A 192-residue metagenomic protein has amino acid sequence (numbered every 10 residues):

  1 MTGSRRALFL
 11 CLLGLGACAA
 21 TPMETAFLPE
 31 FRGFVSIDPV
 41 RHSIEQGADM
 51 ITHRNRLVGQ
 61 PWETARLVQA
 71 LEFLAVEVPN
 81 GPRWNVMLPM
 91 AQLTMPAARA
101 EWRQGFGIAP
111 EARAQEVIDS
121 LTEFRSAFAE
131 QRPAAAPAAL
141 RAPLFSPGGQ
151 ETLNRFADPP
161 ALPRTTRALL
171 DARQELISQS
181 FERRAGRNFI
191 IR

Functional and structural regions predicted by a protein language model:
M1-T2: N-terminal secretory signal peptides that target proteins for export/translocation
R5-F9, C18: N-terminal export leaders
L15-V35: Bacterial Sec signal peptide processing site at the extreme N-terminus
C18, F189-R192: Short, solvent-exposed mixed-charge patches
V40-R54: Short terminal alpha-helical segments
M50-F189: Mature extracellular/secreted ectodomains of secretory-pathway proteins
